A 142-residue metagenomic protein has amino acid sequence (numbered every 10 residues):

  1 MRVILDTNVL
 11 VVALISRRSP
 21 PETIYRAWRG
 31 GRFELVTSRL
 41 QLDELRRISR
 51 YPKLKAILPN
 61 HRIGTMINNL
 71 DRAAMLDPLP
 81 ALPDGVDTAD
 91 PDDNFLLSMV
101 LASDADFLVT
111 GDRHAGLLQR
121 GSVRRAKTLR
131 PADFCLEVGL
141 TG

Functional and structural regions predicted by a protein language model:
M1-T37: Short, well-structured N-terminal submotif of metal-dependent ribonuclease cores
L10-V11, D43, A115-L117: Short, active-site-adjacent cap segments at secondary-structure transitions
V12-A13, K55-A56, P83-A89: Short, flexible loop segments at the rims of nucleotide/cofactor-binding pockets, characterized by
A27-L82: PIN-domain endoribonuclease scaffold, especially VapC-family toxins
R39-L40, G111-R113: Short secondary-structure boundary segments
R72-L108: Active-site neighborhoods of divalent-metal-dependent phosphate/nucleic-acid chemistry enzymes
L101-F107, R113-G142: Acidic, PIN/NYN-like endoribonuclease modules and their adjacent C-terminal/linker elements
